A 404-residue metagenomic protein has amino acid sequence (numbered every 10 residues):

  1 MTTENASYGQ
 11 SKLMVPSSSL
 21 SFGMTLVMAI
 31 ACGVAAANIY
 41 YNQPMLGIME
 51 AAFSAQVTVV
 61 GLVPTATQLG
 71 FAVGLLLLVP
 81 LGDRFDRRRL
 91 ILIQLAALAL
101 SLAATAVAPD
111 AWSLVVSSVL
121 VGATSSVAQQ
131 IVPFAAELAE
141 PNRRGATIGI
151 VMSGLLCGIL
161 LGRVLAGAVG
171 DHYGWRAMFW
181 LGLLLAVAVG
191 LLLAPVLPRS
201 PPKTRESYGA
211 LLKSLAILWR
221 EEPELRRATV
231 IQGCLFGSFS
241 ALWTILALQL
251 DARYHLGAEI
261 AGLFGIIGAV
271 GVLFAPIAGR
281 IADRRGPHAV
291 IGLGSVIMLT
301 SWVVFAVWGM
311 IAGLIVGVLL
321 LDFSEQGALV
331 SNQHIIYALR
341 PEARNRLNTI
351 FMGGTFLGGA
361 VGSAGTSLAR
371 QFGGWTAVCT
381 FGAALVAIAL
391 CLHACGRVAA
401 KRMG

Functional and structural regions predicted by a protein language model:
Q10-S18, L197-T229: Juxtamembrane intracellular "pre-TM" segments in multi-pass secondary transporters
V73-A111: Conserved MFS/SLC helix-loop-helix module at the cytosolic interface between two early adjacent transmembrane helices
L75-D86, L273-G286, R370: Helix-to-loop junctions at the C-terminal end of transmembrane segments in multipass secondary transporters
S113, I150-L197: Helix-loop-helix hairpin linking two adjacent transmembrane segments in secondary transporters
S117-L155: Cytoplasmic helix-loop-helix junction between adjacent transmembrane helices in 12-TM secondary transporters
V127-A139, G327-R340: Intracellular juxtamembrane helix-capping segments at the cytosolic ends of symmetry-related transmembrane helices
H288-N332: C-terminal transmembrane helical hairpin of 12-TM major facilitator-type secondary transporters
